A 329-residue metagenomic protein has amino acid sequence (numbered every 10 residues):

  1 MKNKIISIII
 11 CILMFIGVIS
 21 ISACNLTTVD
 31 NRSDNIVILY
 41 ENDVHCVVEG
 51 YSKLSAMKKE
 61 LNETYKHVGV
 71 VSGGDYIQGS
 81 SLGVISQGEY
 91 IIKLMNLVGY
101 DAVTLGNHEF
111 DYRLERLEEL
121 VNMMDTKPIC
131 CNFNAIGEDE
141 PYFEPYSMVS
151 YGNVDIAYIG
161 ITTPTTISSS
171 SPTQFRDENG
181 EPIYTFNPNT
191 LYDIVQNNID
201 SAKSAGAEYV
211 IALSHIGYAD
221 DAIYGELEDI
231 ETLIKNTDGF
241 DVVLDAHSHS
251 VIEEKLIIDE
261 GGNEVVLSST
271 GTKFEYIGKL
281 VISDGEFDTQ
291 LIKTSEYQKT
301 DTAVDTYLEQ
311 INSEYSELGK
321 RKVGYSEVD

Functional and structural regions predicted by a protein language model:
M1-N3, D30: Generic cytosolic/nucleocytoplasmic N-terminal low-complexity/intrinsically disordered segments
K4-L26: Sec-dependent N-terminal signal peptides of Gram-positive bacterial secreted proteins and lipoproteins
I6-S7, C11, R32, T64 (+4 more regions): N-terminal hydrophobic alpha-helix used for membrane targeting or insertion
G17, A23, Y65, G180 (+3 more regions): Short, flexible coil/linker elements and helix-boundary hinge sites characteristic of intrinsically disordered
N25-T300: Acidic, metal/ion-coordinating pockets
T289, Q298-D329: Hard-cation-handling environments
